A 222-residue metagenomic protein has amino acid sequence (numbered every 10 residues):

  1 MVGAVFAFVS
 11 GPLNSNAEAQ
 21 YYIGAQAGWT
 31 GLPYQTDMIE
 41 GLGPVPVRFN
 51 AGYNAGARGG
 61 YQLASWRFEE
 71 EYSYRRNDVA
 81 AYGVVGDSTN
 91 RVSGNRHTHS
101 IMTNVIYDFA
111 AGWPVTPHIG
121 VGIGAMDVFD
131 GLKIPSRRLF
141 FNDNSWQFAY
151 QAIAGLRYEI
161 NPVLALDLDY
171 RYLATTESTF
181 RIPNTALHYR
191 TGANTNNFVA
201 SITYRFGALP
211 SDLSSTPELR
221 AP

Functional and structural regions predicted by a protein language model:
F8-L13, G31, L63-S65, I106-G112 (+4 more regions): Outer-membrane beta-barrel proteins
G11-L63, D130, N197-P210, P222: Short glycine/proline- and aromatic-enriched beta-strand/turn motifs that initiate or cap beta-hairpins
A19, F49-A55, H97-I101, V115 (+3 more regions): Residues that define the transmembrane beta-barrel architecture of outer-membrane proteins
Y22, R67-F68, P114-T116, G155 (+4 more regions): Membrane-spanning beta-strand positions in outer-membrane beta-barrel proteins
A25-W29, E70-Y74, I119-A125, L156 (+3 more regions): Transmembrane beta-barrel strands of outer-membrane/channel proteins
Q35-L42, A80-D87, F129-R138, S178-A186: Outer-membrane beta-barrel translocator domains and adjoining extracellular loop/strand segments of Gram-negative
G60-I134, T195-F206: Gram-negative (and chloroplast) outer-membrane scaffold detector with strong preference for beta-barrel transmembrane
Y72, N77, A81, N161-P222: Predominantly the C-terminal beta-signal and adjacent terminal strand-loop region of outer-membrane beta-barrel
